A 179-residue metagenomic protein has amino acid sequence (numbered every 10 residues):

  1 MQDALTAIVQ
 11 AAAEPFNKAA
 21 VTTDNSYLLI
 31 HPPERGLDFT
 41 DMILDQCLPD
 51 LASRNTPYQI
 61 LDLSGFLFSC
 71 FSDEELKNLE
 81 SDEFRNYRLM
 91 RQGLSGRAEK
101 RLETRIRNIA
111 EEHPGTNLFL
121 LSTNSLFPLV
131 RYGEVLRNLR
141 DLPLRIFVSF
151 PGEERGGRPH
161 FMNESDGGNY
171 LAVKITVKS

Functional and structural regions predicted by a protein language model:
M1-L51: Glycine-rich P-loop/Walker A and Walker A-like loops and their local beta1-loop-alpha1 context in P-loop NTPases
N25-L28, N117, R145-F147: Residue-level preference for the first positions of well-ordered beta-strands
E34-F39, F66-F68, Q92-E99, N124-P128 (+1 more regions): Short acidic, S/G/P-rich loop/turn micro-motifs used as interaction or catalytic elements
L37-D45, C70-D73, P128-E134, G157-F161: A short acidic (Asp/Glu
P57-R105: Long, charge-dense
A98-E112, R131-Y132: A short, acidic, amphipathic alpha-helical segment used as a generic capping/interface helix at domain edges
E112-L129: Conserved P-loop NTPase "ATPase switch" module shared by AAA+ and STAND
R131-S179: Glycine-rich, aromatic-bearing surface loops/beta-hairpins
